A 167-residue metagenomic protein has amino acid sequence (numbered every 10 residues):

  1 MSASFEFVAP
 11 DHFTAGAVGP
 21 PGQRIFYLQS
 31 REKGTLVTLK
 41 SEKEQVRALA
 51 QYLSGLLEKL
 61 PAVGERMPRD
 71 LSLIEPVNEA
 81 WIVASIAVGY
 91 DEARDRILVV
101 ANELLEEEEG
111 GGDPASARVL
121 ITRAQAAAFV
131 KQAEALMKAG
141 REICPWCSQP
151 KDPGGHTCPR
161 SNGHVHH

Functional and structural regions predicted by a protein language model:
M1-P20, F26, G64-L120: Intrinsic, low-complexity N-terminal interaction/targeting segments
D11, P20-Y27, V37-T38, E58 (+5 more regions): Surface-exposed, interaction-prone regions used to assemble/regulate multi-protein complexes
G19-Y52: N-terminal interaction modules that seed assembly of large macromolecular complexes
R24-Q29, L49, L53, I97-V99 (+3 more regions): Short, structured motif recognition centered on aromatic/hydrophobic residues
K33-T35, E44-V46, G55-L56, L104-E107 (+1 more regions): Short, surface-exposed beta-strand-loop junctions and turns on beta-sheet-rich folds
L39, E103-T157: Mixed-charge, glycine-accented linear interaction segment located at domain edges/termini
Q51, G55-A62: Short helix-loop boundary/capping segments at the starts of domains
C158-H167: Short cysteine/histidine-rich metal-coordination sites, predominantly Zn2+-binding motifs
